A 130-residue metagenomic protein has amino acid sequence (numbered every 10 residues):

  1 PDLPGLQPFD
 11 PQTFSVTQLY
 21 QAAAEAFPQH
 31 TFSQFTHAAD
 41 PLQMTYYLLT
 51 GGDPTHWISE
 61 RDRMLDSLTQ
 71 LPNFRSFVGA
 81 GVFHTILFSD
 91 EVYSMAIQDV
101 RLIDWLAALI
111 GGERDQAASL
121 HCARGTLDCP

Functional and structural regions predicted by a protein language model:
P1-P130: C-terminal His-loop and adjacent cap/lid subdomain of alpha/beta-hydrolase
